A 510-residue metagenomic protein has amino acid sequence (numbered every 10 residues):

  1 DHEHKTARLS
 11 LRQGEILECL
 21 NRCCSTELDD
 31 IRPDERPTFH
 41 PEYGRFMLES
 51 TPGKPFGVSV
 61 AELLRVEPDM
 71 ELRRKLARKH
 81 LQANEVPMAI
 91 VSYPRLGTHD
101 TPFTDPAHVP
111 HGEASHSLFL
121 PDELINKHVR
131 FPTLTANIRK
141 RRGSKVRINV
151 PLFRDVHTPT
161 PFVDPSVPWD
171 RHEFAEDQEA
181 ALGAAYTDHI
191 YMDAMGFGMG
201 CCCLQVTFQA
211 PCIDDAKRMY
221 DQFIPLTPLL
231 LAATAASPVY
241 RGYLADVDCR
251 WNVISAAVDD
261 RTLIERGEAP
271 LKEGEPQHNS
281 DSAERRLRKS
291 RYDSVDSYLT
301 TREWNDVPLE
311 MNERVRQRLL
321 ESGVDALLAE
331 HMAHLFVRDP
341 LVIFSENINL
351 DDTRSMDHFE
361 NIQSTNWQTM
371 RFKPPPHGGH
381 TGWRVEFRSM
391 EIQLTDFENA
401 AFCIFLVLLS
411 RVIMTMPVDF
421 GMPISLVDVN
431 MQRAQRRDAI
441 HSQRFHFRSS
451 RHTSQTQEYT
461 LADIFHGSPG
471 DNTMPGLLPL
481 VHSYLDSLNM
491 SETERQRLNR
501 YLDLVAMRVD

Functional and structural regions predicted by a protein language model:
D1-D510: Phosphate/nucleotide-binding catalytic core
